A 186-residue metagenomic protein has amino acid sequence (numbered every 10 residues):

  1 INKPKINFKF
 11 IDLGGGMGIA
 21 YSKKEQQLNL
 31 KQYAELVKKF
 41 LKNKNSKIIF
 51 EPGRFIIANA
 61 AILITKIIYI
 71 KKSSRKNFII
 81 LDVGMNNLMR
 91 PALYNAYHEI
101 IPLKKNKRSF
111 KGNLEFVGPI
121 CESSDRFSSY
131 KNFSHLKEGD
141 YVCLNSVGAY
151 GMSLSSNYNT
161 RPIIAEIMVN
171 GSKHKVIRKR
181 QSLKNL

Functional and structural regions predicted by a protein language model:
I1-I6, M168: Short intrinsically disordered, low-complexity coil segments enriched in acidic
I1-K3, Y33-K44: Alpha-helix-loop-beta-strand connector modules within alpha/beta enzyme cores
P4-F10, K47-P52: Flexible, glycine/charged-enriched surface loops at secondary-structure junctions
I11-Y21, P52-R54: Glycine-rich beta-strand-to-loop/alpha-helix junction loops that act as flexible
S22-Q26: Short, solvent-exposed loop/turn segments at secondary-structure boundaries
N29: Conserved N-terminal phosphate-binding loop of PLP-dependent enzymes in the Aspartate aminotransferase
L36, N45-L186: Charged (often Lys/Glu-rich) extended helix/loop segments that serve as interaction or gating elements
